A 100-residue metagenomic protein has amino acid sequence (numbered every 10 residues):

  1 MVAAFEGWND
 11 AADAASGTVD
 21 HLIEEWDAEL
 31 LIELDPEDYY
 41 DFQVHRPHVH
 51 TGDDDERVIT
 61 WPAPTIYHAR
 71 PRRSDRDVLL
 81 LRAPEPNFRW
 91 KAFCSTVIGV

Functional and structural regions predicted by a protein language model:
V2-A83: N-terminal short beta-loop-beta anion/metal-coordinating cradle
S74-V100: Internal, conserved structured core segments that host functional sites
